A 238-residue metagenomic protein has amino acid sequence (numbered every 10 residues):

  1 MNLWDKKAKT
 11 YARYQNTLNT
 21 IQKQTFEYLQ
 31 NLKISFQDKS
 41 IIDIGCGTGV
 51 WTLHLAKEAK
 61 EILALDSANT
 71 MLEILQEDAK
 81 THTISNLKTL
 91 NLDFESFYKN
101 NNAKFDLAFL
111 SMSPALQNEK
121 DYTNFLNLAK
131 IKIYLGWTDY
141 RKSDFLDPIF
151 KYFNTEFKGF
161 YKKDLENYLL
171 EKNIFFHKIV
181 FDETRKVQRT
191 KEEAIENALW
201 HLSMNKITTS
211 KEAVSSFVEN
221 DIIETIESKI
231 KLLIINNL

Functional and structural regions predicted by a protein language model:
M1-S35: Conserved class I S-adenosyl-L-methionine
D38-G47: Conserved class I S-adenosyl-L-methionine
T48-S96: Class I SAM-dependent methyltransferase SAM/SAH-binding core
S96-N102: Short conserved loop adjoining the S-adenosyl-L-methionine
A115-L128: A short, conserved alpha-helix within the catalytic core of class I
K130-R141: Conserved beta-strand signature within the Rossmann-like core of class I S-adenosyl-L-methionine
K158-N173, H177-I179: Short alpha-helix
H177-L238: Conserved Class I S-adenosyl-L-methionine
